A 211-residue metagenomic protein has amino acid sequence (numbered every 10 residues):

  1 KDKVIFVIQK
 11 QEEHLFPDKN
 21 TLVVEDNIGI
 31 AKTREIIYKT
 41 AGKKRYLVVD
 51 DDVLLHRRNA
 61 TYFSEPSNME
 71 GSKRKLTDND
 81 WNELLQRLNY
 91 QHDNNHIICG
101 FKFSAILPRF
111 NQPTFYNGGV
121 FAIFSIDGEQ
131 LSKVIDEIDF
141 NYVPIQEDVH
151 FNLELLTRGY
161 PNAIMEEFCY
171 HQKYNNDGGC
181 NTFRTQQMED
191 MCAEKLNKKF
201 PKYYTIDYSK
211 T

Functional and structural regions predicted by a protein language model:
D2, K19, K43-R45, N95 (+1 more regions): Short coil/turn segments at beta-strand junctions that form active-site/ligand-binding loops
D2-Q11, C99: Short, hydrophobic beta-strand segments that form beta-sheet elements in well-ordered domains
V7-V49, L54-K73: Active-site-proximal specificity loops/subdomain of glycosyltransferases
E12-E13, G29, D52-L54, S104-L107 (+2 more regions): Short, solvent-exposed loop/turn segments at secondary-structure junctions
L15-P17, R57-A60, R109-T114, L153-E154 (+1 more regions): A short acidic (Asp/Glu
Y46-D50, I97-K102, N162-E166, T205-D207: A structural signal for short, well-ordered beta-strand segments and their strand-loop junctions that often border
L55-V149: Conserved catalytic core of nucleotide-sugar-dependent glycosyltransferases
N141-T211: C-terminal catalytic/acceptor-binding lobe
